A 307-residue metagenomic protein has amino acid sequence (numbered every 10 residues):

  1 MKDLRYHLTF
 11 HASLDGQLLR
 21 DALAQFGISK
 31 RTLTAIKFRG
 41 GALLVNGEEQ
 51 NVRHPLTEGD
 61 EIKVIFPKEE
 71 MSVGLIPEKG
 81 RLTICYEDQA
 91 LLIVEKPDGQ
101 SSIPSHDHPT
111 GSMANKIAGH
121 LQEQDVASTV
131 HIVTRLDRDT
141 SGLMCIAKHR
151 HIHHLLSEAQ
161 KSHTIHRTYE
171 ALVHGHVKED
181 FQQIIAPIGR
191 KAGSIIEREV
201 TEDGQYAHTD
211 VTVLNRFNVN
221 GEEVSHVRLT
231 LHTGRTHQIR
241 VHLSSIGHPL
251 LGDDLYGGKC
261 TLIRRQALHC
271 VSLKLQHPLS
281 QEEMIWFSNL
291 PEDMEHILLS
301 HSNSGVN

Functional and structural regions predicted by a protein language model:
M1-N307: RNA pseudouridine synthases
